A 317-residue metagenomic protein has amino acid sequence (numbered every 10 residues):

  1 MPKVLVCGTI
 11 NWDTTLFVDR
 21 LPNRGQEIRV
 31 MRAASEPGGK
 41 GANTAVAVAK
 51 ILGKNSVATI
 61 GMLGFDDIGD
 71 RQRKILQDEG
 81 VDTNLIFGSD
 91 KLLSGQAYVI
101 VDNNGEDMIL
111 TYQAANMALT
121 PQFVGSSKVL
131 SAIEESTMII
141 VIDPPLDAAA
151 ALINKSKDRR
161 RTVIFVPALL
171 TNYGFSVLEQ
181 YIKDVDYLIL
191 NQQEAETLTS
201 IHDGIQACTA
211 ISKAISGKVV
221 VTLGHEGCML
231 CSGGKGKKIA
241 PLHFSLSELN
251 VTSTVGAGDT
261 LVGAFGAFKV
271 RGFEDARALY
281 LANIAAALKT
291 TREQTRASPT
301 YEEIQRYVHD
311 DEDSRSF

Functional and structural regions predicted by a protein language model:
M1-M62, D67-Q77, E248-T252, S316-F317: Glycine-rich phosphate/adenosyl-contacting loop at the front of the ribokinase-like
M1-V4, N172, G204-F317: Conserved phosphate-binding/catalytic region of the ribokinase-like
T9, G61-F65, G88, V101-N103 (+2 more regions): Cofactor-binding loop segments of dinucleotide-utilizing enzymes, especially the Rossmann-like FAD- and NAD(P)+-binding
V48, N191, G258: Short, conserved phosphate/pyrophosphate- and ester-handling motifs at nucleotide-, phospho-/glycolipid
I75-L92: A glycine-rich helix N-cap at a beta->alpha junction
G88-S89, V99-M138, I142-D143: Conserved phosphate-binding/catalytic loop of the ribokinase/pfkB sugar-kinase fold
T137-T209, E226-C228, G233: Conserved beta-alpha-beta core of the PfkB/ribokinase-like small-molecule kinase fold
